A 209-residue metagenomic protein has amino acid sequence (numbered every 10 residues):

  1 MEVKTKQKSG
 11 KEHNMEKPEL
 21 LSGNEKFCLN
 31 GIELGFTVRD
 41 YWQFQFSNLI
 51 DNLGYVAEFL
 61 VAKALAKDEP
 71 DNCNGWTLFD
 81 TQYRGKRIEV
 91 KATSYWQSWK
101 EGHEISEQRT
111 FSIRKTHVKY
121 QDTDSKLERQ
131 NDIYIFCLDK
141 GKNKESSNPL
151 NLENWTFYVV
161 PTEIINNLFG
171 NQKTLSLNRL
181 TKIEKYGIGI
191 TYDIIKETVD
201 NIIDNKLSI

Functional and structural regions predicted by a protein language model:
M1-K86, K91-I209: Nucleic-acid endonuclease domains
